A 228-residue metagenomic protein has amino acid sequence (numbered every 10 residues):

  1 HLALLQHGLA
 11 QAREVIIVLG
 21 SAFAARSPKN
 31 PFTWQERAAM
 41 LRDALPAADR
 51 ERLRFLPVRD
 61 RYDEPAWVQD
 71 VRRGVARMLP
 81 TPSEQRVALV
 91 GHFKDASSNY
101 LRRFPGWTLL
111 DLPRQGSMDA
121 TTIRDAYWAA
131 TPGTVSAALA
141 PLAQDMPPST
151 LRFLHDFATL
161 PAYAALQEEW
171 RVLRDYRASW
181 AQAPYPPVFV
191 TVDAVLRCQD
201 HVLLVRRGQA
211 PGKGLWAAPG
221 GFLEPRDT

Functional and structural regions predicted by a protein language model:
H1-W180: Nucleotidyltransferase catalytic core that binds NTPs
L2, D175-A218: N-terminal strand-loop-strand
I17-F23, G212-G220: Short, conserved active-site loops that position catalytic residues or coordinate cofactors/metal ions across diverse
L41, A218-T228: The catalytic Nudix box helix
P65, D125, P211-G212, P225: A broad, structure-centric signal for solvent-exposed, well-ordered loop/edge residues that line or flank functional
S117, V188, R226-T228: Short, solvent-exposed loop/helix junctions and linker helices that flank or host conserved functional motifs
